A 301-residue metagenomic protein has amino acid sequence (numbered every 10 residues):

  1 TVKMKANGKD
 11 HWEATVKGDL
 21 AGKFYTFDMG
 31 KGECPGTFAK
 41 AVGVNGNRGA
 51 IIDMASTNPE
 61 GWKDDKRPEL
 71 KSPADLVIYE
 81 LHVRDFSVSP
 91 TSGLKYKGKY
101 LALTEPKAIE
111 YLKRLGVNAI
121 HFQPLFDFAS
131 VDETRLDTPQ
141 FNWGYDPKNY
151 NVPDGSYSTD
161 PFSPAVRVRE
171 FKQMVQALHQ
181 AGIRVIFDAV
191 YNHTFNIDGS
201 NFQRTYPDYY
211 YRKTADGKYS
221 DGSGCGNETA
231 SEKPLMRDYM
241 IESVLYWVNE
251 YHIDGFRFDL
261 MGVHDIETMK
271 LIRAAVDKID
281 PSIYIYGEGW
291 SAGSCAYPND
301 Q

Functional and structural regions predicted by a protein language model:
N7-G98: The feature marks proteins involved in alpha-glucan
H82-Y251, T268-D280, Y284, C295-A296: Substrate-binding/active-site clefts of carbohydrate-active enzymes
I186, G255-M261: Short catalytic-loop micro-motif centered on adjacent basic/acidic residues
M261-E267, A292-G293: Acidic-and-aromatic substrate-binding clefts and catalytic sites of carbohydrate-active enzymes
P298-Q301: Short, surface-exposed amphipathic charged segments that create phosphate/polyanion-binding patches used for binding
